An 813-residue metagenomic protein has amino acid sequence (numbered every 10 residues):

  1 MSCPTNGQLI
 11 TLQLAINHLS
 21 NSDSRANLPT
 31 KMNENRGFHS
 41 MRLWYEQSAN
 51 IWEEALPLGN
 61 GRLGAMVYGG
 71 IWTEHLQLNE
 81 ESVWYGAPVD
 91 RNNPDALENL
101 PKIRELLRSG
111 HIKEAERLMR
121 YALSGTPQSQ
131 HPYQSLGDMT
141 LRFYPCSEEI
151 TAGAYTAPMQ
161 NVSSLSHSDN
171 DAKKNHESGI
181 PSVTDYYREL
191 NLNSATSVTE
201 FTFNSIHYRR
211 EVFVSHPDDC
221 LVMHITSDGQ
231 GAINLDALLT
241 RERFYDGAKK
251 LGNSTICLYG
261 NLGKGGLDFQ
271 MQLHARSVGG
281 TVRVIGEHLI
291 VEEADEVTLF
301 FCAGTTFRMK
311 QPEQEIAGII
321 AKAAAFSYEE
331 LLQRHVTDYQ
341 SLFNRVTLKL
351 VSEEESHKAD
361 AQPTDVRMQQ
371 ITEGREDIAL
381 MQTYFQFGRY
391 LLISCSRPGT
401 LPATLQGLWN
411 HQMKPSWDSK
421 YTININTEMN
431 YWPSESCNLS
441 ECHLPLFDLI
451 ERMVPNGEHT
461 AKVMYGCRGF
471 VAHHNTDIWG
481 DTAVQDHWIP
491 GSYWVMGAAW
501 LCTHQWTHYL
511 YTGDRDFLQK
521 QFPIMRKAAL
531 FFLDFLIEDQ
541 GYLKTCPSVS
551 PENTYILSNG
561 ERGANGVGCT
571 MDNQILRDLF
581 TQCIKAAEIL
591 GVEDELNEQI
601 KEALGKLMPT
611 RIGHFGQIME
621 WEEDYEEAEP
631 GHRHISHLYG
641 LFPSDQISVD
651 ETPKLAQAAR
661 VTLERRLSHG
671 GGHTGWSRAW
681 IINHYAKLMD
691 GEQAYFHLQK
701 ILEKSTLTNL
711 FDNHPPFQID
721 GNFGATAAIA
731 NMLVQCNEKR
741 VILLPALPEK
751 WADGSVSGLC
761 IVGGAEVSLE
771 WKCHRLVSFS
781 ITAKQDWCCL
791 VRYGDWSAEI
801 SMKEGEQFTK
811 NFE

Functional and structural regions predicted by a protein language model:
I10-T11: Intrinsic disorder/low-complexity segments
N17-H18: Intrinsically disordered, low-complexity proline-rich regions
P29-P490, M496, T507-Y509, A529 (+6 more regions): Aromatic-residue-lined binding/catalytic grooves and analogous aromatic/hydrophobic interfacial grooves in multimeric
R42, D236-L238, Q406, P445-D448 (+8 more regions): Beta-strand segments within the central parallel beta-sheet cores of soluble alpha/beta enzyme folds
A55-L78, S82, K102, L123 (+5 more regions): C-terminal capping/lid segments that line or modulate ligand- or cofactor-binding pockets
N426, G497-H508, F517-D534, S677 (+3 more regions): Extended, hydrophobic alpha-helical segments in both membrane/secreted and soluble proteins
A498-L501, Q505-F522, R526-A528, Q540-K544 (+2 more regions): Active-site neighborhood of glycoside hydrolase catalytic domains
